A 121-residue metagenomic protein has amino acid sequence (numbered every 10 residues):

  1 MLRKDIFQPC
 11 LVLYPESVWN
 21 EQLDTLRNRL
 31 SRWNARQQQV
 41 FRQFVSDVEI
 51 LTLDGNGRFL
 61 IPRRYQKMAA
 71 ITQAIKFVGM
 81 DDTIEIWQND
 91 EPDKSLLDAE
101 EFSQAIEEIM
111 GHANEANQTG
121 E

Functional and structural regions predicted by a protein language model:
M1-I50, G55, R64-E121: Flexible "stalk/tail and boundary" regions
